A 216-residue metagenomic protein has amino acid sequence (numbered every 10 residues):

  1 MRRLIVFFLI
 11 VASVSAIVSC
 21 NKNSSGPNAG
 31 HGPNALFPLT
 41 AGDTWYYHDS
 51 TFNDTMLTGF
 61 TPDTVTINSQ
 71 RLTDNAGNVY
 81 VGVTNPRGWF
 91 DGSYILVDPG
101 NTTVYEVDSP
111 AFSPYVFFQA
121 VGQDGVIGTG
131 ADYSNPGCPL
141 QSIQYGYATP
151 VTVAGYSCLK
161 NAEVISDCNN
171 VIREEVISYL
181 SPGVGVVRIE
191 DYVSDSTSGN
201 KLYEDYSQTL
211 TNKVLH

Functional and structural regions predicted by a protein language model:
M1-L4: Positively charged n-region of N-terminal signal peptides that target proteins for export
V6-F7, F52: General helical structural elements
L9-A12: Core hydrophobic alpha-helical transmembrane segments of single-pass membrane proteins
A16-S19: C-terminal motif of bacterial Sec signal peptides marking the signal peptidase cleavage site
N21-H216: Conserved functional acidic sites
